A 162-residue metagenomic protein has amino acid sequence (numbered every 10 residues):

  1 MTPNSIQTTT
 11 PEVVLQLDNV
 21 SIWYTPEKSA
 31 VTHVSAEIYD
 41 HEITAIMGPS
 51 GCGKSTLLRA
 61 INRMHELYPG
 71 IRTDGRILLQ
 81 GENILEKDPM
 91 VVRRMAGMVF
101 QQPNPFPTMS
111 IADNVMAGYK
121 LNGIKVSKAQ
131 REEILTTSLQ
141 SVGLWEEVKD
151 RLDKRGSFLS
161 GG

Functional and structural regions predicted by a protein language model:
T9-V14, I22-H33, H65-G70, E86-D88: A short, flexible loop at the N-terminus of ABC-type nucleotide-binding domains that lies
L17-V20, S29-E42, G75: Conserved beta-strand
A45, R59, R76-I77, M90-N104 (+1 more regions): ABC nucleotide-binding domain signature
M47-P49: The feature captures the beta-strand-to-loop junction immediately N-terminal to the Walker
L58, T108-G118: Short coil-to-helix segment of the ABC ATPase nucleotide-binding domain corresponding to the Q-loop/switch region
G70-R72, N83-G97, L121, K128-A129: ABC ATPase NBD coupling module
R76-N83, K120, K128-D150: Conserved ABC ATPase "signature" region
D153-G162: Conserved ABC ATPase signature
